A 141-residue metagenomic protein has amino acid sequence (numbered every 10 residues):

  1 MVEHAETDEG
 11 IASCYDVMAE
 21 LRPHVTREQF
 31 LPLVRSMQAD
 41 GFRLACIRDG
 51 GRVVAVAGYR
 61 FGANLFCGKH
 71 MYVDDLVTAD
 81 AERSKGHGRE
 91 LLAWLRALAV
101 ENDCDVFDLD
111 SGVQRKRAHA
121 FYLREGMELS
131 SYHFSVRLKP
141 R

Functional and structural regions predicted by a protein language model:
M1-G68, L92-A93, R137-L138: Acetyl-CoA-dependent GNAT
R43, D105, E128: Short acidic/polar active-site loop segments enriched in Thr and Asp
G62-V73, R83, L129-S130: A conserved beta-turn-beta hairpin within the catalytic core of GNAT-like acetyltransferases that forms part
T78, S84-A97, R124: Conserved acetyl-CoA-binding loop-helix of GNAT-fold acetyltransferases
A99-S111: Conserved GNAT acetyl-CoA-binding A-motif
V100, E128, Y132-R141: Terminal substrate-recognition subdomain of acyl/acetyltransferases
D108-A118, S135-R137: Conserved beta-strand-loop-alpha-helix junction that forms the acyl-donor binding cleft
V113, Y122-Y132: Conserved acetyl-CoA-binding loop of GNAT-fold acetyltransferases
